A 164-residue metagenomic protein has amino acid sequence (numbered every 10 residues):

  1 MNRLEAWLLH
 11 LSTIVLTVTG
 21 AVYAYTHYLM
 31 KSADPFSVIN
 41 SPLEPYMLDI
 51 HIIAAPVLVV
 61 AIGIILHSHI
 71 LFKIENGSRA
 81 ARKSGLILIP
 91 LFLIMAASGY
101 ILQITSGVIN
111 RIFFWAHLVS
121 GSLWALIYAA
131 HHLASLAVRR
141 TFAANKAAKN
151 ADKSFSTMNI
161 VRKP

Functional and structural regions predicted by a protein language model:
M1-P164: Membrane-embedded alpha-helical bundles that constitute the cytochrome b-like, heme-associated redox core of multi-pass
